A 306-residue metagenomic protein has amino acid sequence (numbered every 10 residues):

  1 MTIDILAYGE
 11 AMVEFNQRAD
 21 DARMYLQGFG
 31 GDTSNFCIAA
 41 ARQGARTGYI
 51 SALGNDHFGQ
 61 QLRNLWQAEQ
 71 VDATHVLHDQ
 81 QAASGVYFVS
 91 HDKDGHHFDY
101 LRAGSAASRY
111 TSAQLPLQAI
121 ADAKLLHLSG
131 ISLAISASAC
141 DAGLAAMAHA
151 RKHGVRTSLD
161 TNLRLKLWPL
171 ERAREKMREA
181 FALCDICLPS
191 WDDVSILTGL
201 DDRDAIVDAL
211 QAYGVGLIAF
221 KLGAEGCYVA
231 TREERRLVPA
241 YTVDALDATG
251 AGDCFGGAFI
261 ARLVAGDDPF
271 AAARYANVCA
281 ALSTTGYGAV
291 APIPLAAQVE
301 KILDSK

Functional and structural regions predicted by a protein language model:
M1-D72, L246: Glycine-rich phosphate/adenosyl-contacting loop at the front of the ribokinase-like
M1-L6, A148-H149, G199-K306: Conserved phosphate-binding/catalytic region of the ribokinase-like
G9-A11, I131, T161, C254: Active-site metal-binding loops of divalent metal-dependent hydrolases
A41, Q67, A148-K152, Q211: Anion (oxyanion) recognition and catalysis
R46-G130, K301-K306: Conserved N-terminal subdomain of the carbohydrate kinase-like
Q118-A119, E179-A180, Q211: Structural alpha-helical scaffold elements that stabilize or flank donor/cofactor-binding regions in carbohydrate
L125, I131-D208, E225-G226: Conserved beta-alpha-beta core of the PfkB/ribokinase-like small-molecule kinase fold
